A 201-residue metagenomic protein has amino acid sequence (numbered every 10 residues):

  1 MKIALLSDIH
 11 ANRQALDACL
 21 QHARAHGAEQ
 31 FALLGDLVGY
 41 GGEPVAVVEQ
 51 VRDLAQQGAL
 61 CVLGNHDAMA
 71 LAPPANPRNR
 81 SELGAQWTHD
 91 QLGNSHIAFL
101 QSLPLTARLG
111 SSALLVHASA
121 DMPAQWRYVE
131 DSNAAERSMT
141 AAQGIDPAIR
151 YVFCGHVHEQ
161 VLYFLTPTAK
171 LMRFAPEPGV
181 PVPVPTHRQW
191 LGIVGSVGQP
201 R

Functional and structural regions predicted by a protein language model:
K2-H10, S112-S119, L191-G195: Active-site-proximal beta-strand elements of phosphoester/diester hydrolases
K2-Q101: Core catalytic region of metal-dependent phosphoesterases/phosphodiesterases, especially metallo-beta-lactamase-like
H10-A15, G39-G42, H66-L71, R108 (+3 more regions): Active-site environment of divalent metal-dependent phosphoester hydrolases
L33, R108-L109, F164, T186: Generic beta-strand structural signal
R52-D53, L105-A107, P181-P183: Short secondary-structure boundary/capping segments
Q56-G58, S112, A148, R188: A generic structural signal for alpha->beta connector loops
L100-R150, V157: Internal, conserved structured core segments that host functional sites
D131-R201: Conserved beta-sheet core of the metallophosphoesterase superfamily
